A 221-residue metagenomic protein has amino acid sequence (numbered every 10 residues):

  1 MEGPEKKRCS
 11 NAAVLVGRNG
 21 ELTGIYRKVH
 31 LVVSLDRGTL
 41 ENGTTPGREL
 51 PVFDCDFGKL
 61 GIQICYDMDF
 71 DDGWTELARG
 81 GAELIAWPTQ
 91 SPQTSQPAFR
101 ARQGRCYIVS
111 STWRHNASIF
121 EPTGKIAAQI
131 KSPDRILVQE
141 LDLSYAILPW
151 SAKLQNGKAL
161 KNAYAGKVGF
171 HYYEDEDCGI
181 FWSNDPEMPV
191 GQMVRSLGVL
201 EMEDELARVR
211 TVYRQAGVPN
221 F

Functional and structural regions predicted by a protein language model:
M1-G3, S111: Short, conserved loop-to-beta-strand elements that form functional interface hotspots
P4-G80, S95, Q103: Active-site catalytic loop in hydrolytic enzyme cores
C9, W74-F99, V194-F221: Well-ordered, non-transmembrane segments within structured domains
V14-V16, I25, V29-V33, V52 (+12 more regions): Extended aliphatic helical segments
N19, D36, D54-D56, D67-D72 (+6 more regions): Acidic-enriched, low-complexity/disordered segments with a strong bias for Aspartate over Glutamate
K59, M68-Y173: CN hydrolase (nitrilase-like) catalytic-core segments centered on the catalytic cysteine and neighboring Lys/Glu
S144-F221: A short C-terminal boundary segment appended to hydrolase-like catalytic domains
